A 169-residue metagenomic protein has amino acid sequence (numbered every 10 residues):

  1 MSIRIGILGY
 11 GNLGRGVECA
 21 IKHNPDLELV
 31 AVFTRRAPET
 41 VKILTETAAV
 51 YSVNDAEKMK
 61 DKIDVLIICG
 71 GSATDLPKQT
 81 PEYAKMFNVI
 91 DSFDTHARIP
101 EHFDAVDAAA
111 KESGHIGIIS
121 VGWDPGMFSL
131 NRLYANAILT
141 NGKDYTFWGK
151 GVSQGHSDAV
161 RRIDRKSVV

Functional and structural regions predicted by a protein language model:
S2-L8, N12, G16, Y134-V169: Active-site-lining helix/loop region of Rossmann-like oxidoreductase modules
H23-T45: NAD(P)-binding Rossmann-fold cofactor-contacting core
V30-R35, V50, L66-C69: Short, hydrophobic beta-strand segments that form beta-sheet elements in well-ordered domains
A49-D55: Short acidic-hydrophobic, aromatic-tinged amphipathic segments that line or gate anion-handling sites
A56-D61, V65, A73-S92: Rossmann-fold NAD(P) dinucleotide-binding segment
V89-S92, G117-V121, F147: General beta-strand structural signal in soluble alpha/beta enzymes
F93-G117: Rossmann-fold NAD(P)-binding glycine/threonine-rich loop
H115-N136: Short alpha-helices
